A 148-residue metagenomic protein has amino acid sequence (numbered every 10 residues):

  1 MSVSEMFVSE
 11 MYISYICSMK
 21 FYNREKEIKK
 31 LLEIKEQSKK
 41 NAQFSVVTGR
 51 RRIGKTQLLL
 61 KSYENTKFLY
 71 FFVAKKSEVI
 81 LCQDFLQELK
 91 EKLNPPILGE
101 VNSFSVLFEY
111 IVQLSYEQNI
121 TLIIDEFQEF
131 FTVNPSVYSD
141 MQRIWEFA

Functional and structural regions predicted by a protein language model:
M1-A148: Phosphate-binding site recognition
